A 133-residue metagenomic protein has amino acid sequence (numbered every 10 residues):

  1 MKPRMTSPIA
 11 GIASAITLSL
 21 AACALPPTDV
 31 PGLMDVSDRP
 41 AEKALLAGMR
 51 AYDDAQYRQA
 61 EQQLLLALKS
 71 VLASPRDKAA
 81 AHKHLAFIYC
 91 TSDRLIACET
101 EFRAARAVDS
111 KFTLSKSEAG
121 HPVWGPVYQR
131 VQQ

Functional and structural regions predicted by a protein language model:
M1-C23: Sec-dependent bacterial lipoprotein signal peptides
T17-A41: Bacterial Sec signal peptide processing site at the extreme N-terminus
S74-K78, V108-V123: Boundary/linker segments of alpha-helical solenoid repeat arrays
